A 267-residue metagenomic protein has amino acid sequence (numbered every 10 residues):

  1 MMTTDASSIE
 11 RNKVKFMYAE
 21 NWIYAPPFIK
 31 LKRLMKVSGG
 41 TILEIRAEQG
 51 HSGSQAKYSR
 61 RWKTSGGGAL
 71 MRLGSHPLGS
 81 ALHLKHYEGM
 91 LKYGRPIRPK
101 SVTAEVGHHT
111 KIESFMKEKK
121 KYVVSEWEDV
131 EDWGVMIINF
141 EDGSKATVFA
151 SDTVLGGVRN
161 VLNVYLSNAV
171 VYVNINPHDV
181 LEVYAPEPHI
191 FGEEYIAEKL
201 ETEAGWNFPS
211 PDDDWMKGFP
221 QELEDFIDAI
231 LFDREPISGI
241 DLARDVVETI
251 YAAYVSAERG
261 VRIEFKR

Functional and structural regions predicted by a protein language model:
M1-K15: Rossmann-fold NAD(P)-binding glycine/threonine-rich loop
T4, K30-R33, S80, V135 (+2 more regions): Alpha-helical elements of Rossmann-like donor-binding domains used by nucleotide-donor carbohydrate transfer enzymes
R11, D212, D225-R267: C-terminal helix-rich "cap/oligomerization" subdomain common to oxidoreductases
N12-M17, W22-W127, G260: Predominantly a Rossmann-like dinucleotide-binding segment in NAD(P)-dependent oxidoreductases
F16-Y18, V148, V173: Hydrophobic residues in well-ordered beta-strands that form the structural core
L78, L82-Y87, R95-S101, G107-H109 (+3 more regions): Glycine-rich, aromatic-lined ligand/substrate-binding cores of catalytic and carbohydrate-binding domains
K111-W127, F140, N160-D241: C-terminal glycine/acidic-rich active-site capping loop/insertion
